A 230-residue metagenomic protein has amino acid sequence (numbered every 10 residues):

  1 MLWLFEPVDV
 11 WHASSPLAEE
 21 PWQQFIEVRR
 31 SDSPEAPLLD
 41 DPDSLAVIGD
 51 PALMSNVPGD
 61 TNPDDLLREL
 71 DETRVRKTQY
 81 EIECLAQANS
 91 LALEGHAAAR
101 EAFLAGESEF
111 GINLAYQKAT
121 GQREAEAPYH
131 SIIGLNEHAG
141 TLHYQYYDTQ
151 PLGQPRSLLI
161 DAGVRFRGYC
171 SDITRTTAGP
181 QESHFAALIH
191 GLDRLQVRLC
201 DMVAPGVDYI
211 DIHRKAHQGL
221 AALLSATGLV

Functional and structural regions predicted by a protein language model:
M1-V230: Active-site neighborhoods and metal-handling regions in enzymes and metal-associated proteins
